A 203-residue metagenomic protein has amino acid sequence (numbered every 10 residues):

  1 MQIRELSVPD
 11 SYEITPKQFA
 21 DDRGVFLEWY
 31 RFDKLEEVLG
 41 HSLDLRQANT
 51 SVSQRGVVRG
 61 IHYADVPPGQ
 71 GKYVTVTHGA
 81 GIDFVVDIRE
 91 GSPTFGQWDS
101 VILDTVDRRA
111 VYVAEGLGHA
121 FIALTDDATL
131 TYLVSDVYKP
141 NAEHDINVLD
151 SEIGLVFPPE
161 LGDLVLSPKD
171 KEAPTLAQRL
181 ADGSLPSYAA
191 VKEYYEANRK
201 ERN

Functional and structural regions predicted by a protein language model:
M1-V106, D127, K139-N203: Non-catalytic, conserved peripheral segments adjacent to functional cores
L103-D126: Conserved metal-binding segment of the jelly-roll/cupin
A123-L124, A128-S135: Compact nucleic-acid interaction/catalytic patches
